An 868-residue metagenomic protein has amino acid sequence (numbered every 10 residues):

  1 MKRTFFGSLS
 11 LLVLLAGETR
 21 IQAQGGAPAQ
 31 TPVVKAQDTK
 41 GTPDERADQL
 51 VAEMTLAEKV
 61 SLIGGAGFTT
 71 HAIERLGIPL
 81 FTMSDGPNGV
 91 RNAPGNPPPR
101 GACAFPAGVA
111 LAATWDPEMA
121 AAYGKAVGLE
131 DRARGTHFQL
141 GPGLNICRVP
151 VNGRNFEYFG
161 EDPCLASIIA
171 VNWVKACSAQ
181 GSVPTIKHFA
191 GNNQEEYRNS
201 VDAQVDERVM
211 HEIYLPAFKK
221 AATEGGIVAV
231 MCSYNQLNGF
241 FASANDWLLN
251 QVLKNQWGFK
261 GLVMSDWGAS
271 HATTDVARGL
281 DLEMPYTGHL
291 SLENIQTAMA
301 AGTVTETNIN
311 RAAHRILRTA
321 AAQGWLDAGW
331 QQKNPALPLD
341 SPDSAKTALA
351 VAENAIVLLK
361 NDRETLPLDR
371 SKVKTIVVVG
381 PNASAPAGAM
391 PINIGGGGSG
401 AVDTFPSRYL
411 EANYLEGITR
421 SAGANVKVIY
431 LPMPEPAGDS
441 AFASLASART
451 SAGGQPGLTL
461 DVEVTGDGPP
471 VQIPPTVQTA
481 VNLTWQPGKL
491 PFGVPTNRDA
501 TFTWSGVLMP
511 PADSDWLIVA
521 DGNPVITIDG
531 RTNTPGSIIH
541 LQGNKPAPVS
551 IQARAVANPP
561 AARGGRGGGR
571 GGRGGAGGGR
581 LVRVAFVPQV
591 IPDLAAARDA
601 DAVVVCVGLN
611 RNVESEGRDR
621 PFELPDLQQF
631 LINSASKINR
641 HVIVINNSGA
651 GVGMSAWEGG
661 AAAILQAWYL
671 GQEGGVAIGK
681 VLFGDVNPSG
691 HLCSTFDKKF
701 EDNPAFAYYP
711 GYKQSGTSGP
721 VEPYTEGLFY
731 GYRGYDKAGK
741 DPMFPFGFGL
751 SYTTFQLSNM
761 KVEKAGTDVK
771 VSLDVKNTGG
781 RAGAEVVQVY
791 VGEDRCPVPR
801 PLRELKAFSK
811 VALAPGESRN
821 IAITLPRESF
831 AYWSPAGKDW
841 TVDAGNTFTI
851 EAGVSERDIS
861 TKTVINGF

Functional and structural regions predicted by a protein language model:
M1-T4: Positively charged n-region of N-terminal signal peptides that target proteins for export
G7-A16: Bacterial N-terminal signal peptides
E18-Q22: Sec/Tat signal peptide C-region and signal peptidase I cleavage site
A23-S834, D839-E856: Glycoside hydrolase catalytic-domain context in secreted enzymes
D858-F868: Short beta-strand elements
